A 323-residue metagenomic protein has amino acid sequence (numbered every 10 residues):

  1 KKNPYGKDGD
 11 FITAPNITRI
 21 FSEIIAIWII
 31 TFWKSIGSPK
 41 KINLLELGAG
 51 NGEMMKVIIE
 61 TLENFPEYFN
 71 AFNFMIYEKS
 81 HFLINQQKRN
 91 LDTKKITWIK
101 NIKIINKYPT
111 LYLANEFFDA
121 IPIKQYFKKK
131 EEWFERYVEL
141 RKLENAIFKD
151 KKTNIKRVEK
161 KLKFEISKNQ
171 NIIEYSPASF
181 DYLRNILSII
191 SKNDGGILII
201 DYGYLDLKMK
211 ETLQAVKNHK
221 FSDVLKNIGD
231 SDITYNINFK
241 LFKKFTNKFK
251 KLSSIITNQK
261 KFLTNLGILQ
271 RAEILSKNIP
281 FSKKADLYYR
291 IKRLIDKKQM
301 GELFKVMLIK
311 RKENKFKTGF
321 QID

Functional and structural regions predicted by a protein language model:
K1-L47, N51-N101, I105, Y126 (+3 more regions): Rossmann-like AdoMet
L44, A71, W133-E135, D194 (+2 more regions): Extracellular structured ligand-interaction cores
L45, Y77, Y112-N115, I200: Active-site flanking residues adjacent to catalytic metal/cofactor-binding acidic residues
H81, F118, Y204: Short, glycine/acidic-enriched loop or turn micro-motifs at the edges of active sites
N106-A120, Y175-S188: Conserved adenosine/adenylate-binding substructure
L111-E159, K210-D223: A mobile, often basic/glycine-rich helix-loop segment that functions as the active-site lid/recognition loop
K161-D323: Long, Lys/Arg- and hydrophobic-enriched amphipathic alpha-helices
